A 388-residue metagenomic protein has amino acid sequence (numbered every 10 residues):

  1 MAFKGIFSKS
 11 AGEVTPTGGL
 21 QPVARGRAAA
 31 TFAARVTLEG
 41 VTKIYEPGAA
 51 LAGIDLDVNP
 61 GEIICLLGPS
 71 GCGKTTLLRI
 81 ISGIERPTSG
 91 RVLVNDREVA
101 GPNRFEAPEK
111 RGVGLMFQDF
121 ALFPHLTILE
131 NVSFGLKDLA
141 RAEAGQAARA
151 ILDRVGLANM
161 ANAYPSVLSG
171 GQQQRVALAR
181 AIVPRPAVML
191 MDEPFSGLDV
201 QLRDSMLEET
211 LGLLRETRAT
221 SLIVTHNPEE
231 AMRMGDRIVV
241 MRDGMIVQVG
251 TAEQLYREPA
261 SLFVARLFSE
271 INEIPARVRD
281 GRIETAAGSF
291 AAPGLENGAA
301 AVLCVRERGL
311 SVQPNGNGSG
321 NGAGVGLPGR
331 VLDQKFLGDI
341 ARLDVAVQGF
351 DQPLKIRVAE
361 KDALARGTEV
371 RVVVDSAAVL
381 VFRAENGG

Functional and structural regions predicted by a protein language model:
A2-G19, R282-Q334, D362-G388: Glycine/charge-rich catalytic "coupling/switch" loops of P-loop NTPases
T37, D57, L93, R371-V373: ABC ATPase nucleotide-binding domain
L67-P69: The feature captures the beta-strand-to-loop junction immediately N-terminal to the Walker
S82: Helix-to-loop junction immediately C-terminal to a conserved catalytic motif
T88-R91, D243: Conserved coupling/switch loops of ABC nucleotide-binding domains, chiefly the family-specific signature
R91-R111: ABC ATPase NBD Q-loop/coupling interface
P108, G112-G114, Q118, L122-F263: ABC ATPase nucleotide-binding domains
